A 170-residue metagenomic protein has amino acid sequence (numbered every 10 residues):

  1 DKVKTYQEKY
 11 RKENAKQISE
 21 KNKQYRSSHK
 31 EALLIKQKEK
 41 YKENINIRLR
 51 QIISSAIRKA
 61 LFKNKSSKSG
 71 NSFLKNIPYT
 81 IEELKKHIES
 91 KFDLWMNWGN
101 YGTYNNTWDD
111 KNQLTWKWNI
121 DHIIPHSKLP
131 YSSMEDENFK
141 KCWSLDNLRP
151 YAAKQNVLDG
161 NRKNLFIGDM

Functional and structural regions predicted by a protein language model:
D1-N112, K117-N119, D169: Contiguous alpha-helical segments
S67, P130-Y131, R162-N164: A short secondary-structure junction signal
Y79-T80, L84, M134-N138, A152-Q155 (+1 more regions): General structural signal for secondary-structure boundaries
K91-W95, P130, V157-L158: Acidic glycine-/aspartate-rich tracts in secreted/extracellular proteins
N97-P150: Histidine-centered nuclease catalytic patch
K141-M170: Short Cys/His-centered divalent metal-binding micro-motifs
